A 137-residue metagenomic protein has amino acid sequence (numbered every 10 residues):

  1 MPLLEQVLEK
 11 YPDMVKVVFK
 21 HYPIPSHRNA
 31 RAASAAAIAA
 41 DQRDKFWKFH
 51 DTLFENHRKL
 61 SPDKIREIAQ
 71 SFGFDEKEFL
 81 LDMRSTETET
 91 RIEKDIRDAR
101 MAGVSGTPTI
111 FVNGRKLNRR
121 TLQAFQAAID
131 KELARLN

Functional and structural regions predicted by a protein language model:
M1-L8, R66-N137: C-terminal cap of thioredoxin/glutaredoxin-like
M1-Q70, D75, D130-N137: Structural alpha/beta surface segment adjacent to cysteine/selenocysteine redox centers across thiol/disulfide enzymes
